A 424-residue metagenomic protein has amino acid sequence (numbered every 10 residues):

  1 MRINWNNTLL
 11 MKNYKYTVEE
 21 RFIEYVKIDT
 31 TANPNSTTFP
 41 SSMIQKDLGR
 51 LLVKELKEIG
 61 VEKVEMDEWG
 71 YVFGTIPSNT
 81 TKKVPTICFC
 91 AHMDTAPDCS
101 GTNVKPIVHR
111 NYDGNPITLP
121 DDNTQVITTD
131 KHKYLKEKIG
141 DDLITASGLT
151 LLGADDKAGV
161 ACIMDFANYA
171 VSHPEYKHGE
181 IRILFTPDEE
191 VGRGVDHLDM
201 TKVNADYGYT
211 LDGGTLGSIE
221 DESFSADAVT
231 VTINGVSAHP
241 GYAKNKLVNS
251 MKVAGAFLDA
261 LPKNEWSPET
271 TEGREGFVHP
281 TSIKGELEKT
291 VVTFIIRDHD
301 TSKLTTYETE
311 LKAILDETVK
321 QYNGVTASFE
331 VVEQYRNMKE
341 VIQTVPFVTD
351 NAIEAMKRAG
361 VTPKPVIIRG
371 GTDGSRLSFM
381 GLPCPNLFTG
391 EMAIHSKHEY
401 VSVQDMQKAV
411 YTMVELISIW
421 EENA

Functional and structural regions predicted by a protein language model:
W5, L9, K15-M43, T145 (+3 more regions): N-terminal capping segment at the start of a domain
T37-V84, C88-C90, D94: A non-catalytic alpha/beta surface segment that caps or lines the substrate-entry region of metallo-dependent hydrolase
M43, T150-A161, K244-K252, Y400-Q407: Short, conserved micro-motifs enriched in small and acidic residues
K83-E180, F185, A205: Active-site metal-coordination/substrate-binding segment of hydrolases, especially metallo-dependent peptidases
T86-C90, D206-T210, T230, C384-N386: Short glycine-aspartate micro-motif
K136, D141-A154, P187-T309, D316 (+2 more regions): Midchain, well-structured core segments that form catalytic/ion-binding scaffolds
M251-A424: Metal-dependent amide/peptide-bond hydrolase catalytic core, centered on the "pita-bread" metallohydrolase fold
